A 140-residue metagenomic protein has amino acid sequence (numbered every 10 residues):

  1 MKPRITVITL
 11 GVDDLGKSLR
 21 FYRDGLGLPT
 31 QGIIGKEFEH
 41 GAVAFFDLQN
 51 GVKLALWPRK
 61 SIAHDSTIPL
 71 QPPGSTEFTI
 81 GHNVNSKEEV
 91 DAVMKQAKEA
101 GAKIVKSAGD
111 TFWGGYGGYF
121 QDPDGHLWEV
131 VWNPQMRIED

Functional and structural regions predicted by a protein language model:
M1, M94-D140: Vicinal oxygen chelate
M1-R20, Q31, E37-E39, E77-H82 (+1 more regions): N-terminal beta-strand motif that seeds the catalytic metal site of vicinal oxygen chelate
R4-D14, A44-D47, T67-Q96, Y116-Q121: Vicinal oxygen chelate
T9-L54, P58-S61: Core segments of cupin and vicinal oxygen chelate
K53-A55, T79, L127: Short hydrophobic-acidic sequence motifs that mark active-site Asp/Glu residues
P58-H64, N133-Q135: Acetyl-CoA-dependent GNAT
D65-I68, D140: A short, polar/proline- and glycine-enriched secondary-structure boundary/capping micro-motif
